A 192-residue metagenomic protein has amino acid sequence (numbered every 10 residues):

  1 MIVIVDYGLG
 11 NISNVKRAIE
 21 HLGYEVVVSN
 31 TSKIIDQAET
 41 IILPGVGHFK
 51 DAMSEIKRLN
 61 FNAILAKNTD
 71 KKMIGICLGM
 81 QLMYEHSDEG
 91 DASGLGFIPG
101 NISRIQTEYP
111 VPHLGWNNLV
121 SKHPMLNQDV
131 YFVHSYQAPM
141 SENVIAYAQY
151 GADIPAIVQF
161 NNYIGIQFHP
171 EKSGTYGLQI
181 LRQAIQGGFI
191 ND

Functional and structural regions predicted by a protein language model:
I2-Y24, N30, F168-K172: N-terminal beta1-alpha1 ligand-phosphate binding loop
H21-V28, E55-R58, W116-V120, Y147-Q149: Short gly/ser/thr-rich secondary-structure transition/capping motifs
I34-I35: Structural alpha-helical scaffold elements that stabilize or flank donor/cofactor-binding regions in carbohydrate
A38: An anion/phosphate-binding loop that grips the pyrophosphate of nucleotide cofactors and donors
I42-P44: Structural motif
G47-H113: Cysteine-nucleophile active-site neighborhood
E85-A152: Pocket-forming structural segment of enzyme catalytic cores
A138-D192: C-terminal and late-domain segments of enzyme folds
